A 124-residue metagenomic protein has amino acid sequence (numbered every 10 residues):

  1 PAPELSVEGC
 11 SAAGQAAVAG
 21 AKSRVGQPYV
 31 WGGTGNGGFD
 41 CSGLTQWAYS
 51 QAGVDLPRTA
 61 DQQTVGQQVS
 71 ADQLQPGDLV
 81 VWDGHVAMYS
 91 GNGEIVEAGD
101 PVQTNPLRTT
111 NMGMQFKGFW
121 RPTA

Functional and structural regions predicted by a protein language model:
P3-A124: Peptidoglycan cell-wall recognition and remodeling modules
